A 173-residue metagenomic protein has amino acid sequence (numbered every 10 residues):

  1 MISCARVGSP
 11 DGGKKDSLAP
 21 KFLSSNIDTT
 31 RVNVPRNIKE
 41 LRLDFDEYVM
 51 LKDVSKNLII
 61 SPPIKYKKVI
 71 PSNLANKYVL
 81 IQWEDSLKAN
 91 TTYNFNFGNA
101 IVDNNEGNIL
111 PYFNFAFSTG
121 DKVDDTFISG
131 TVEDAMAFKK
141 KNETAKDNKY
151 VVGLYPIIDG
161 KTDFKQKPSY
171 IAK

Functional and structural regions predicted by a protein language model:
M1: Short, surface-exposed polybasic-aromatic patches that bind anionic ligands, especially phosphate groups
C4-K173: Acidic, low-complexity Ser/Thr/Gly/Pro-rich repeat segments typical of extracellular/periplasmic and surface-exposed
